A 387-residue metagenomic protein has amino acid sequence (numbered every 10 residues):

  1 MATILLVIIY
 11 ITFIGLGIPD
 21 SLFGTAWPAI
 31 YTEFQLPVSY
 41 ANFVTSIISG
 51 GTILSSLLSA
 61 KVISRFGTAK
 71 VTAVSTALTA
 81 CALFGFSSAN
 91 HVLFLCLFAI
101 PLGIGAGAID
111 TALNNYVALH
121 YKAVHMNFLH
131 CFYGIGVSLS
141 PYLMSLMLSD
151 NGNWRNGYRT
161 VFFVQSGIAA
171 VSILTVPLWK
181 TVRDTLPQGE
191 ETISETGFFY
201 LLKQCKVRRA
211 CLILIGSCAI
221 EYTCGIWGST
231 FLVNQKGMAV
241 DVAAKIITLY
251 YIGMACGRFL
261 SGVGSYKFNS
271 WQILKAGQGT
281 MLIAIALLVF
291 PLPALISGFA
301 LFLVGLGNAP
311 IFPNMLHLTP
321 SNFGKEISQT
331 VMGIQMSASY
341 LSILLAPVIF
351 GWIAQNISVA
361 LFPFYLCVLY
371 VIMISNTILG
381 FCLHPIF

Functional and structural regions predicted by a protein language model:
S21, I48-L57, S138, Y251-A255 (+2 more regions): Residue-level signature of mid-helix packing/kink "hotspots" within the transmembrane helices of 12-pass Major
F23-G24, C205-T248, I252-A255: Extracytoplasmic gate region of multi-pass secondary transporters
Q35, G67, S88-N90, G237 (+2 more regions): Helix-breaking motifs and short loop linkers at transmembrane-helix boundaries and internal kinks in secondary membrane
L54-L93: Conserved MFS/SLC helix-loop-helix module at the cytosolic interface between two early adjacent transmembrane helices
S55-T68, G257-N269, A354-Q355: Helix-to-loop junctions at the C-terminal end of transmembrane segments in multipass secondary transporters
K70-F84, Q272-L287: Structural signature of the two symmetry-related core transmembrane helices
F98-F132: Cytoplasmic helix-loop-helix junction between adjacent transmembrane helices in 12-TM secondary transporters
N156-L174, P363-G380: Symmetry-related core transmembrane helices of the 12-TM Major Facilitator Superfamily/SLC fold
